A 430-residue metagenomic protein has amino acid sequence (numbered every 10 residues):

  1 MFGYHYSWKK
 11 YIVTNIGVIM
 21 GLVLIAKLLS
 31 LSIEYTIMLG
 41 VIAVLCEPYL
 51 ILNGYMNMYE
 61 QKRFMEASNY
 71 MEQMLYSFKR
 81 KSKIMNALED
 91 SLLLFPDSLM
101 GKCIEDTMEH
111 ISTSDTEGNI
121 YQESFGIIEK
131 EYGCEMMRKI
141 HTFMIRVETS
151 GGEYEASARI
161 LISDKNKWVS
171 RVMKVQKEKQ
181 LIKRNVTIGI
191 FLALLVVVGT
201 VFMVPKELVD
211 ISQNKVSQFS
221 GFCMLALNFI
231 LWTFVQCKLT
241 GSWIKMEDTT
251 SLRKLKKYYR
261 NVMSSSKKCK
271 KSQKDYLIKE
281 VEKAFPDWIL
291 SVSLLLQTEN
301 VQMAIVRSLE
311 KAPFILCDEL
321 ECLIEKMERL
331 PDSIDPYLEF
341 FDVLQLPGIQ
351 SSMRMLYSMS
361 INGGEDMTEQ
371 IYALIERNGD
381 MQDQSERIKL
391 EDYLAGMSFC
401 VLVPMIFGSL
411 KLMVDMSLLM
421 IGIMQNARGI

Functional and structural regions predicted by a protein language model:
M1-Y6: Short juxtamembrane and helix-loop transition motifs at transmembrane-helix boundaries in membrane proteins
K9-G21, V281: Short hydrophobic alpha-helical membrane-embedded segments
I16-L22, M38, I42, S163-D164 (+3 more regions): Bilayer-spanning, highly hydrophobic alpha-helical transmembrane segments
G21-S30: Hydrophobic alpha-helical transmembrane segments
S30-E117, C237-M327: Juxtamembrane/interface alpha-helical elements of multi-pass membrane proteins
L31-G40, V44-L45, N53-Q61, L94 (+8 more regions): Long, mid-chain structured domain cores
M74-S91, E129-V175, I182, W243 (+2 more regions): Hydrophobic alpha-helical segments characteristic of transmembrane helices
L99-I145, P313, E319-R329, S333-Y337 (+1 more regions): Long, solvent-exposed extracytoplasmic domains/loops
